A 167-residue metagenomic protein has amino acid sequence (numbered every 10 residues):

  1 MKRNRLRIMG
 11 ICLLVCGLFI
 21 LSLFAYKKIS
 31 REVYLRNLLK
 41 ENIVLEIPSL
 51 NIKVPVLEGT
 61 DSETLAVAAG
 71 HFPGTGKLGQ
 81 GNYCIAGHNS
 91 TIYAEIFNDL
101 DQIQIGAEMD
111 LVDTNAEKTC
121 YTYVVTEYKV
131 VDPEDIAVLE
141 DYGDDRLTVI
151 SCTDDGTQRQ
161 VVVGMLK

Functional and structural regions predicted by a protein language model:
N4-K167: Solvent-exposed, non-transmembrane regions of membrane-associated and secreted proteins
